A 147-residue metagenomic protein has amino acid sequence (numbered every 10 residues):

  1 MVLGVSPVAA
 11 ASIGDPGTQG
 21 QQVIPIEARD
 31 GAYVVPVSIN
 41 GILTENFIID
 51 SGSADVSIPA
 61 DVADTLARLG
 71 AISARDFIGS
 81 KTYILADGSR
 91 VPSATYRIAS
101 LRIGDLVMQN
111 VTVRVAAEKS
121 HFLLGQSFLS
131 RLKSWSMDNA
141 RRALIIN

Functional and structural regions predicted by a protein language model:
M1-N147: Pepsin/retropepsin-fold aspartyl endopeptidases
